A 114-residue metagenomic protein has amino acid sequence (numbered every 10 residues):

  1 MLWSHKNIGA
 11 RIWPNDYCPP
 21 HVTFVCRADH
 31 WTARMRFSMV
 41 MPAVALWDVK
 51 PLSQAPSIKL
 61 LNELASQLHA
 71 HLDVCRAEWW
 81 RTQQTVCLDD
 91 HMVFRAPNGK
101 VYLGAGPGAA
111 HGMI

Functional and structural regions predicted by a protein language model:
M1-I114: Metal-centered catalytic cores of metalloenzymes
